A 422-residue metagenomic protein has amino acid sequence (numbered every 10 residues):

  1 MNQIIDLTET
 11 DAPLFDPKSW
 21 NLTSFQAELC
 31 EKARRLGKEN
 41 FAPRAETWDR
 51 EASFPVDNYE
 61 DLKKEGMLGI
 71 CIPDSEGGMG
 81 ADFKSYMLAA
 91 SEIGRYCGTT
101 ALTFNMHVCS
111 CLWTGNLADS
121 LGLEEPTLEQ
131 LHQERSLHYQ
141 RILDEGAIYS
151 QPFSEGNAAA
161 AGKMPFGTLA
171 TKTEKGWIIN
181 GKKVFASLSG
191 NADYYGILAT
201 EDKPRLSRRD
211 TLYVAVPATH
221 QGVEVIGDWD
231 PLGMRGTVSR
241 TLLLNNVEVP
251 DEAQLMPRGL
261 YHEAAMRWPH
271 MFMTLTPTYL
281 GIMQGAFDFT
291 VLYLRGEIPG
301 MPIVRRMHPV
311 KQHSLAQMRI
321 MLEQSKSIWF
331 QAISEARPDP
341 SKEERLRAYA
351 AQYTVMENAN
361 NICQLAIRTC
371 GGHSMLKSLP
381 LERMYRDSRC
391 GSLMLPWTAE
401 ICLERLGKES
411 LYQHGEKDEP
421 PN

Functional and structural regions predicted by a protein language model:
N2-E9: Extended, charge-enriched "interface" segments that sit outside catalytic cores
L29, A33, H138, T276-Y279 (+5 more regions): Amphipathic alpha-helix face/heptad-repeat signature
A45-D49, E323-T354, I367-M375: C-terminal helix-coil-helix/basic helical segment that borders enzyme active sites and/or dimer interfaces and provides
V56-K64, I70-N180, S187: Glycine-rich flavin
K182-V223: A short core secondary-structure module
V184-S189, M271-L275, G391-M394: Glycine-rich phosphate/pyrophosphate-binding beta-alpha loops
W229-L322: Glycine-rich beta->alpha junctions and the first turn(s) of the following alpha-helix
G372-N422: Glycine-rich phosphate/cofactor-binding loops in nucleotide/flavin-utilizing enzymes
